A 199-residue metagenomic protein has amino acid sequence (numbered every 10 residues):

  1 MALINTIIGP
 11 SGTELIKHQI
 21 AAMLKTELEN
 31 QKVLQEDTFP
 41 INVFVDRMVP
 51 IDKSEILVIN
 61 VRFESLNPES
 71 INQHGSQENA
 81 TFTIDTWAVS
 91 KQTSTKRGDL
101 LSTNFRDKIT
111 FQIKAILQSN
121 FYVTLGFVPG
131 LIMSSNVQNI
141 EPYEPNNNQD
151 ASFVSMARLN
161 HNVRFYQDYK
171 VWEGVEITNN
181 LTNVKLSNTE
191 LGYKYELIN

Functional and structural regions predicted by a protein language model:
M1-H74, V128, V175-T178, T182-N199: Small/polar-rich, solvent-exposed N-terminal microdomains that initiate assembly or binding
E27, K32, V58-N60, T103-V171: Acidic-leaning, charged glycine-interspersed low-complexity segments
L66, T81-D85, F105-Q112, N180-S187: Short, surface-exposed linear patches
P68-N72, S90-D99, R164-E173: Short, cysteine-centered beta-strand-loop-beta hairpins and adjacent loop/turn segments enriched in charged/polar
S76-N79, W87-F121: Extracellular/virion structural assembly segments
S76-S94, D150-Q167: Oligomerization/assembly interface segments of phage tail-like spikes and tubes
D85-W87, S134, T189: Low-complexity, intrinsically disordered/propeptide-like segments
